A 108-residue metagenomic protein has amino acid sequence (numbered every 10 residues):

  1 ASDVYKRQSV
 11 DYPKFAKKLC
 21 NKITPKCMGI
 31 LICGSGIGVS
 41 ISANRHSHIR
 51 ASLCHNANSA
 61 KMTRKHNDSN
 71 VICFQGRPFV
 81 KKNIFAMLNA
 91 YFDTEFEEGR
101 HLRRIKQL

Functional and structural regions predicted by a protein language model:
A1-Y5: Short, small-residue-biased leader/transition segments that mark boundaries at the very start of proteins
K6-C20: N-terminal beta-loop-helix "entrance" segment that forms/cooperates in small-molecule cofactor or anionic ligand
V10-K14, I41-N44, R64, I84: Short, well-ordered secondary-structure micro-motifs
K18-H46: Glycine-rich phosphate-binding loop
L31-G34, C54, C73-Q75: Short beta-strand segments
H46-H48, N89-A90: Short, solvent-exposed amphipathic alpha-helical segments in soluble enzyme and RNA/protein-processing domains
I49-N56: Short hydrophobic/aromatic-enriched beta-strand-loop microsegments
A57-L108: C-terminal binding/interaction regions
